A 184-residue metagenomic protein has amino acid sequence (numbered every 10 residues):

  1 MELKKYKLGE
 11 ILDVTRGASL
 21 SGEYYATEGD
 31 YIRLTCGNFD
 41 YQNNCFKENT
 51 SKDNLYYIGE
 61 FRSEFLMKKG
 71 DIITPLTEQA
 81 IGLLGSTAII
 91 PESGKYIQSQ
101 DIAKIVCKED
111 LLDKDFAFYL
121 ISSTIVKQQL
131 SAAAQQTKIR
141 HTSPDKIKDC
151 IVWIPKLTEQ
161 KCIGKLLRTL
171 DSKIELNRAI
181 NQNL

Functional and structural regions predicted by a protein language model:
M1-K4, I32, K95-Y96, Y119 (+1 more regions): Residues that recognize and position ribonucleotide moieties
M1-S21, D149, W153-N183: Non-catalytic DNA-recognition/assembly elements of restriction-modification systems
K5-Y24, G37-I72: Sequence-specific dsDNA recognition surfaces
L20, K95-A103, L112-D115, Q135-G164: A short glycine-rich beta-alpha junction/loop motif
T27-D30, G82-L83: Short, flexible loop/turn motifs enriched in small residues
T35-C36, D53, I58-S122: A short beta-sheet element
F46, D53, L84-I90, L130 (+1 more regions): Short clusters of hydrophobic/aromatic residues that line enzyme substrate/ligand-binding pockets
S122-I125, S131, I151-W153: Well-ordered mid-protein domain cores that form the structural environment of catalytic cofactors
